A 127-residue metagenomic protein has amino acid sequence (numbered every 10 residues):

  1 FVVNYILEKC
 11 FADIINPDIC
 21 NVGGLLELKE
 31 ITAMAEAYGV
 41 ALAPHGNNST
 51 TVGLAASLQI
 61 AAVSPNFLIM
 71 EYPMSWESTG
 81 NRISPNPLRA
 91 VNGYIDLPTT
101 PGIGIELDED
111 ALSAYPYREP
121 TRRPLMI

Functional and structural regions predicted by a protein language model:
F1-Y94, P98: Shared catalytic-loop signature of beta/alpha-barrel
I83-I127: C-terminal extensions of enzymes
